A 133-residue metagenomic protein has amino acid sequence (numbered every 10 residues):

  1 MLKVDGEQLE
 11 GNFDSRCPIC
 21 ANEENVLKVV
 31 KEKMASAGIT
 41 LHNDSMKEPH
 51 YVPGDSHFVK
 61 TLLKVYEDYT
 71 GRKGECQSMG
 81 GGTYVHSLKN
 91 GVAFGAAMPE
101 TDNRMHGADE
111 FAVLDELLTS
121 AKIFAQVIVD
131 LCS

Functional and structural regions predicted by a protein language model:
M1-K28, K47: Midchain, well-structured core segments that form catalytic/ion-binding scaffolds
V4-E7, M34, V85-L88: A structural signal for short secondary-structure junctions
L27-K31, L63: Short amphipathic alpha-helical segments and helix-helix/interface helices
K31-G38, L131: A common structural junction motif
T40-S133: An extended, acidic, His-containing surface patch that forms the Zn2+-binding/catalytic region of metallohydrolases
